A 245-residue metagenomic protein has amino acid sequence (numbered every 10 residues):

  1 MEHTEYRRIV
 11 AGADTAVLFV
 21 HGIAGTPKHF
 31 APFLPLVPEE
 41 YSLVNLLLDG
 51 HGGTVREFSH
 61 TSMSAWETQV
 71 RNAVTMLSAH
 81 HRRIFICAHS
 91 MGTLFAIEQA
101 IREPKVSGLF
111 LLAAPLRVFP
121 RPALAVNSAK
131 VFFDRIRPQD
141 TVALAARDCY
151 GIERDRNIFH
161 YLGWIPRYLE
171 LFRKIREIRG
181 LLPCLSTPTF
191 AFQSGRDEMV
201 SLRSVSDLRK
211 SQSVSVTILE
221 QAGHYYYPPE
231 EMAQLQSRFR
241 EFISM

Functional and structural regions predicted by a protein language model:
A24-L34: The serine-hydrolase catalytic nucleophile loop
P38-V55: Conserved alpha/beta-hydrolase
A88-G92, A96: Gly/Ala-rich beta-loop-alpha elbow adjacent to hydrolase catalytic centers
F110-P120: Active-site nucleophile loop of the alpha/beta-hydrolase fold
W164-L182: Active-site nucleophile elbow and catalytic-triad environment of alpha/beta-hydrolase enzymes
C184-L185, A191-Q193, D197: Short beta-strand/loop motif that positions the catalytic acidic residue of the alpha/beta-hydrolase fold
E198-S204: Conserved alpha/beta-hydrolase "acid-adjacent" motif
A222-L235: Catalytic histidine-centered segment of alpha/beta-hydrolase-like enzymes
